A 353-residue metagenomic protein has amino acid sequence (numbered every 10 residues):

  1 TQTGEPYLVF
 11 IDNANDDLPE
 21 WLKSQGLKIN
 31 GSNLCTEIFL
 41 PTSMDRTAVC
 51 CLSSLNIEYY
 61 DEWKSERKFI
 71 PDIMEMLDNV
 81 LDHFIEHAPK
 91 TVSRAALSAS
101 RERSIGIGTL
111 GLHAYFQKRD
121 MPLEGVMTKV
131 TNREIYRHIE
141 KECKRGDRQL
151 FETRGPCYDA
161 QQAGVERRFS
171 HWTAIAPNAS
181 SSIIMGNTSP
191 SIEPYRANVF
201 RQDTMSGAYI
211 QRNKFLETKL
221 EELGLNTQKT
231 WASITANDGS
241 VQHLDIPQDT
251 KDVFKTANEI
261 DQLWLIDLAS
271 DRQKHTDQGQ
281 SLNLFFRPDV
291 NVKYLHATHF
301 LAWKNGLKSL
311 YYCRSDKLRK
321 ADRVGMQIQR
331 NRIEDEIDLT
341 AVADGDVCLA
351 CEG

Functional and structural regions predicted by a protein language model:
T1, Y7, I11-C35, G146-S170 (+3 more regions): Conserved mixed alpha/beta core segments that line enzyme active sites in large multi-domain catalysts
T1-E5, I57, E75-E86, A114-Q117 (+6 more regions): Generic secondary-structure signature for well-ordered alpha-helical cores
Q2-A99, T109-Y115, T188-K214, K219 (+1 more regions): Function-dense linear segments that define catalytic or interfacial modules in macromolecule-processing proteins
I29-S43, L81-E86, T173-I333: Catalytic alpha/beta core of large soluble enzyme barrels
N30-L34, T47-C50, K64, K68-E75 (+12 more regions): Conserved active-site and cofactor/substrate-binding residues in soluble primary-metabolism enzymes
S53-S54, R103-K118, S170, S180-I183: Contiguous, well-ordered alpha-helical segments that form the cores/surfaces of helical PPI scaffolds
I70-A96, S100, S104, R119-N178 (+2 more regions): Internal maturation/activation junctions in enzymes
V324-G353: Acidic, low-complexity intrinsically disordered tails
